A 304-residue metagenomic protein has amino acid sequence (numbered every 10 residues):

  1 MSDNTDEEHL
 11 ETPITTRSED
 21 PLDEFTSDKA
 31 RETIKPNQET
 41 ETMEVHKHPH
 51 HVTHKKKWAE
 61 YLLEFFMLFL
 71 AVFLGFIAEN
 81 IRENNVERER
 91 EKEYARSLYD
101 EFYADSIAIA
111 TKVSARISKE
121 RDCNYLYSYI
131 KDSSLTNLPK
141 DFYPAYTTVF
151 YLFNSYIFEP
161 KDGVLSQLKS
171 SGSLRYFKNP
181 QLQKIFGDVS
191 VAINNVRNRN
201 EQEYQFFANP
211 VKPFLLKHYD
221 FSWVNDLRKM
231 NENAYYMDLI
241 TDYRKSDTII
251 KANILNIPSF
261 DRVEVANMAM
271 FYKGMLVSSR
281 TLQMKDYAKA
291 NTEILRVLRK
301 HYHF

Functional and structural regions predicted by a protein language model:
S2-K55, A59, N80-F304: Long, hydrophobic alpha-helical segments that serve as membrane-spanning/inserting helices
E64-I77: Hydrophobic membrane-insertion alpha-helices, especially the h-region of bacterial N-terminal signal peptides
